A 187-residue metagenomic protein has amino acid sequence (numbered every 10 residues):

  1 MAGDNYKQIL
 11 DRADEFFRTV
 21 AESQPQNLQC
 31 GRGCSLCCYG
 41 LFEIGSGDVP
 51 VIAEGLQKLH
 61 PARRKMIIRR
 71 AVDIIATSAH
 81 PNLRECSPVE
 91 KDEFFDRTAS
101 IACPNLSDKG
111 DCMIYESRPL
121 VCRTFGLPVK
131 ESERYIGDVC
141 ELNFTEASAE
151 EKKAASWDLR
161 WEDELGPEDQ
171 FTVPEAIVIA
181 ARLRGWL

Functional and structural regions predicted by a protein language model:
M1-L36, G40-L187: Short loop/turn segments that flank or connect secondary-structure elements
